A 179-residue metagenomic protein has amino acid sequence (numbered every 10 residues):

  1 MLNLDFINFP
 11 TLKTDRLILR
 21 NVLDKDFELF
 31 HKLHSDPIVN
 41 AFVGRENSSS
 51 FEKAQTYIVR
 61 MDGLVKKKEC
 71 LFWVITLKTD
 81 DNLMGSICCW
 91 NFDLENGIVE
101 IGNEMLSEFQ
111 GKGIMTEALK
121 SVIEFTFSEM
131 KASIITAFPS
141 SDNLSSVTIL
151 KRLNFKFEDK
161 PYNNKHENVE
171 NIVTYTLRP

Functional and structural regions predicted by a protein language model:
M1-N40, F72, T76-P179: Acyl-donor (CoA/ACP) binding surface of acyl/acetyltransferases
H34, V43, V65-K66: Hydrophobic residues in alpha-helical segments
N40-R60: Conserved GNAT-fold acetyl-CoA-binding loop/helix
V59-D62, K165-E167: Repeat-unit-sized solenoid/scaffold elements
M61-V74: A short helix-loop-beta-strand connector motif used in the catalytic cores of GNAT acetyltransferases and, in some
